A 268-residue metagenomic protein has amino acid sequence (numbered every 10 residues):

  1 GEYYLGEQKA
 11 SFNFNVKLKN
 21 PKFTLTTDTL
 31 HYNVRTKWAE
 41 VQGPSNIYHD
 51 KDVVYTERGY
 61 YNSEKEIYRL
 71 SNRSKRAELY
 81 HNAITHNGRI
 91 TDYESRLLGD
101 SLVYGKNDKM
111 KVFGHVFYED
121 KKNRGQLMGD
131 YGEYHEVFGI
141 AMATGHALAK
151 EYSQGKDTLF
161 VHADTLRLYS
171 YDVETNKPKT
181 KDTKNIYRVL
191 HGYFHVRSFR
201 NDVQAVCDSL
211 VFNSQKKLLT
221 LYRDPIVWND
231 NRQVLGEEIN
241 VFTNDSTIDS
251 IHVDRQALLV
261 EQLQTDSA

Functional and structural regions predicted by a protein language model:
G1-A268: Structural signature for solvent-exposed beta-strand/loop edge elements and short helix-capping sites, enriched
